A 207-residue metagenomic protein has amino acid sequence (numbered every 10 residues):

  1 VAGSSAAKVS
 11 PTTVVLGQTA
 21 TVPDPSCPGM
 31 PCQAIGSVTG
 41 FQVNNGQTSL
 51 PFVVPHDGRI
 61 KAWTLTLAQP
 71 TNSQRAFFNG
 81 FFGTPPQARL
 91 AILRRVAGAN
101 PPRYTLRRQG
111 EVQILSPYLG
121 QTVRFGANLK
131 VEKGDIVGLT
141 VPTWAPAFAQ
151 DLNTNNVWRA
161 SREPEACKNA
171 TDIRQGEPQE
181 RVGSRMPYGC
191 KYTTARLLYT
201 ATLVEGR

Functional and structural regions predicted by a protein language model:
V1-A6: Sec-dependent, cleavable N-terminal signal peptides
V9-C32, F82-R174, P178: Aromatic- and Gly/Pro-enriched, solvent-exposed loop/edge beta-strand patches characteristic of beta-rich domains
S26, P31-T39, L50, R59-L65: A carbohydrate-recognition surface predominantly in extracellular/luminal proteins
I35-P55, G120-V123: Short beta-strands within extracellular/lumenal beta-sheet-rich domains
V53-S73, G134: Extended extracellular/luminal ectodomain segments enriched in beta-structured repeat modules
I60-A62, L106-Q109, Y199: A broad structural signal for short, well-ordered beta-strand segments within beta-sheet-rich domains
Q74-T84: Short consensus segments that form the blades of beta-propeller domains, in both extracellular/periplasmic
A170-R207: Compositionally biased low-complexity segments at domain edges in trafficked proteins and select soluble regulators
